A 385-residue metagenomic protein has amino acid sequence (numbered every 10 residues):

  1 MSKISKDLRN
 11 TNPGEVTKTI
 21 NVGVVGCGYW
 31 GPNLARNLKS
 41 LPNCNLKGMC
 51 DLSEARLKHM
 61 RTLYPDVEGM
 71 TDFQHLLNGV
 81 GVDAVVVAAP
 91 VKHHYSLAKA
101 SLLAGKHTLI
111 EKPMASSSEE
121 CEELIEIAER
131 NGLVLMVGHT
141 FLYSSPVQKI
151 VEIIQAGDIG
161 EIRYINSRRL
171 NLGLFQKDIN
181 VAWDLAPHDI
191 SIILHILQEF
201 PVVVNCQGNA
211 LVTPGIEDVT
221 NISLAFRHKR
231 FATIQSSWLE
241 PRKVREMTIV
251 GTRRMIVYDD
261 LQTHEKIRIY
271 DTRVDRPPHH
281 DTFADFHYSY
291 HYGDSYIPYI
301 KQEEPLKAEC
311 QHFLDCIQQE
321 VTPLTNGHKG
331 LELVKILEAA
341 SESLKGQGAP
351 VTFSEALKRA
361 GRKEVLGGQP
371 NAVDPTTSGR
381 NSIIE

Functional and structural regions predicted by a protein language model:
M1-V16, A84-V86, P298, A308 (+1 more regions): C-terminal helix-rich "cap/oligomerization" subdomain common to oxidoreductases
S2-Y64, S382-I383: N-terminal Rossmann-like dinucleotide-binding module
D66-F73: Conserved SAM-binding strand-loop segment of SAM-dependent methyltransferases
G79, D83-L142: Beta-strand-loop-alpha-helix segment that lines the small-molecule cofactor/substrate pocket of alpha/beta enzymes
G105, G132, G157, K229 (+2 more regions): Glycine-centered short loops/turns at secondary-structure junctions
A115-K177: A contiguous active-site-proximal alpha/beta segment in oxidoreductase catalytic domains
L172-R242, T248, Q262, H328: Rossmann-like dinucleotide-binding domain that binds NAD(P)(H)
T213, H228-A308, E355, R380-E385: NAD(P)-dinucleotide binding in Rossmann-like oxidoreductases
